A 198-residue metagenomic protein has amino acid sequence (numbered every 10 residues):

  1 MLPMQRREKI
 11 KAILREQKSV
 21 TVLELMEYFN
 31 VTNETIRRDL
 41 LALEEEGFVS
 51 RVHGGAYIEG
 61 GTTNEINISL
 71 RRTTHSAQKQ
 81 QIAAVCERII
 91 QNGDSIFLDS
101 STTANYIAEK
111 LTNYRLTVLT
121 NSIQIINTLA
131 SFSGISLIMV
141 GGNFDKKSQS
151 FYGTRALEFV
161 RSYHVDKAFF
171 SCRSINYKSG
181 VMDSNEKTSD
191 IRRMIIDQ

Functional and structural regions predicted by a protein language model:
L2, K11-A12, S19-L25, N30 (+2 more regions): Conserved phosphate- and dinucleotide-binding cores of soluble alpha/beta proteins, encompassing both enzyme active
L2-K9, R15-L23, E27-Y28, E34-S100 (+4 more regions): HTH-adjacent hinge/linker in prokaryotic transcriptional regulators
A104-I107, R192: Short glycine/serine/threonine-rich phosphate/pyrophosphate-binding segments that cradle anionic phosphate groups
